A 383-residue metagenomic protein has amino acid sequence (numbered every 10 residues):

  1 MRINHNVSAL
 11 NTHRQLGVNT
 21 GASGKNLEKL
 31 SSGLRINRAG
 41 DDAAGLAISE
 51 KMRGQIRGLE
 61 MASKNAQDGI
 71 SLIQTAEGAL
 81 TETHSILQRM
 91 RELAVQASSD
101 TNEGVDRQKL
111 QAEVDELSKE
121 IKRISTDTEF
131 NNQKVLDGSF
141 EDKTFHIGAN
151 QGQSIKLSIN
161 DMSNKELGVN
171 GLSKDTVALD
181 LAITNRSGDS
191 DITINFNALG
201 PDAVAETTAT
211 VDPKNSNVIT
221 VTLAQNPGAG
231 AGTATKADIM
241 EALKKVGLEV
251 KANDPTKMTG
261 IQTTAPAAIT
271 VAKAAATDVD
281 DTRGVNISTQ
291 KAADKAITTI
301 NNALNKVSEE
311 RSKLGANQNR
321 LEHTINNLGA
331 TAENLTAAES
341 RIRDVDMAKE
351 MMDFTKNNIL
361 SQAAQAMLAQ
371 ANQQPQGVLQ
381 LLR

Functional and structural regions predicted by a protein language model:
M1-D202, D212-R383: Primary detection of the long, small/polar-rich alpha-helical "axial" segments characteristic of bacterial flagellar
V204-E206: Short, surface-exposed coil-to-beta transition loops
A209: Hydrophobic, aromatic-lined core segments that form the binding pocket/scaffold for planar heteroaromatic ligands
